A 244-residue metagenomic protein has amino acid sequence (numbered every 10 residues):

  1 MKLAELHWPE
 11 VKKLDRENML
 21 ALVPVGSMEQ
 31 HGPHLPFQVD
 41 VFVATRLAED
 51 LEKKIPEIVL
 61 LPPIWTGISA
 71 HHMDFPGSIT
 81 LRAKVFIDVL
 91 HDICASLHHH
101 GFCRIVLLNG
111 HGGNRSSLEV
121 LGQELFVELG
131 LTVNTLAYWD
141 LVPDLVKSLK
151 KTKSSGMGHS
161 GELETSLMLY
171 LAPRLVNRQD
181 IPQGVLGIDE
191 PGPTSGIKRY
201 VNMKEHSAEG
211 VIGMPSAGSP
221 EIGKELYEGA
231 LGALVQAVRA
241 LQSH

Functional and structural regions predicted by a protein language model:
M1-V106, G112-H244: Extended, histidine- and acidic-residue-enriched regions that form the cofactor-binding/catalytic faces
